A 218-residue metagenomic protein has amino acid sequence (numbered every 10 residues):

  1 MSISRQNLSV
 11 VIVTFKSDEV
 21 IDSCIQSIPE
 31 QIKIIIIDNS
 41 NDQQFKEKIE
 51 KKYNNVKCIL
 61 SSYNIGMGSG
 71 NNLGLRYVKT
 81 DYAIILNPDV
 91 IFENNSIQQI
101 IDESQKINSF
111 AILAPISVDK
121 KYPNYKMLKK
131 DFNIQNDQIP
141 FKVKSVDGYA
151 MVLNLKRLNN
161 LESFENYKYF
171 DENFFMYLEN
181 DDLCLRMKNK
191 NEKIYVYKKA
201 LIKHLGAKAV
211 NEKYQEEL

Functional and structural regions predicted by a protein language model:
I12-E30: Short, well-formed alpha-helical segments that are part of the catalytic scaffolds of diverse glycosyltransferases
S27, D38-E47, Y63: A conserved acidic beta->alpha catalytic loop
S61-V78: Glycine-rich, basic loop-to-helix element that forms the pyrophosphate-binding segment of sugar-nucleotide handling
A83: Short aromatic/hydrophobic "clamp" motif used to bind/position activated sugar donors
N87-I91: The conserved acidic donor/metal-binding loop of glycosyltransferases
N94-Y125: Conserved donor NDP-sugar-binding/catalytic core segment of glycosyltransferases
Q135-K156, K168, F175-M176, D181-L183: A recurrent flexible, glycine/aromatic-enriched loop bordering the glycosyltransferase active site that acts as
L185, N189-L218: Active-site-adjacent helix/loop segment of glycosyltransferases that harbors family-specific signature motifs
